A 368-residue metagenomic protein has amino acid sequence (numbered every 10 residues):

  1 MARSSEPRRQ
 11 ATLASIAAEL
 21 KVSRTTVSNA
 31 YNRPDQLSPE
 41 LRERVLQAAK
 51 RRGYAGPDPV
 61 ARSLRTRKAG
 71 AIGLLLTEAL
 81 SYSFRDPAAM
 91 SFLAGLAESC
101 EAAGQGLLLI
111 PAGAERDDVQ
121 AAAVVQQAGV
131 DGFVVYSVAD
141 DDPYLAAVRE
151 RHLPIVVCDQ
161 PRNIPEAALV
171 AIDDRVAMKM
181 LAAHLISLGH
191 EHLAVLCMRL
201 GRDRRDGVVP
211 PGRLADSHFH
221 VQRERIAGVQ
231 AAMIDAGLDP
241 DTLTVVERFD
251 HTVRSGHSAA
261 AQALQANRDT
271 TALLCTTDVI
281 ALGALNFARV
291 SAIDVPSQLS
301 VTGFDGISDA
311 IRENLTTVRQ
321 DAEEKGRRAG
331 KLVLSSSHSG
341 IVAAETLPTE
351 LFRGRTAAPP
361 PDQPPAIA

Functional and structural regions predicted by a protein language model:
M1-R24, A368: Extreme N-terminal segment that seeds HTH/winged-HTH DNA-binding domains in transcriptional regulators
A2-A11, K50-R85, A103: N-terminal helix-turn-helix/winged-helix DNA-binding helices and compositionally similar short basic alpha-helical
L13, H257-A368: Flexible loop/turn connectors
I16-E19, V45, L299: Append "Primarily bacterial transcriptional regulators
A79-S91, I110-D117, V170-M180, L196-I234 (+5 more regions): Hinge/beta->alpha junction and helix N-cap segments in small-molecule ligand-binding domains
A139-V176, M198-V208, D305-T316: Flexible loop/hinge segments that line or gate small-molecule binding clefts
E191-H192, P240-L243, V295-S300: Short acidic capping loops at alpha-helix termini that bridge into adjacent secondary structure
